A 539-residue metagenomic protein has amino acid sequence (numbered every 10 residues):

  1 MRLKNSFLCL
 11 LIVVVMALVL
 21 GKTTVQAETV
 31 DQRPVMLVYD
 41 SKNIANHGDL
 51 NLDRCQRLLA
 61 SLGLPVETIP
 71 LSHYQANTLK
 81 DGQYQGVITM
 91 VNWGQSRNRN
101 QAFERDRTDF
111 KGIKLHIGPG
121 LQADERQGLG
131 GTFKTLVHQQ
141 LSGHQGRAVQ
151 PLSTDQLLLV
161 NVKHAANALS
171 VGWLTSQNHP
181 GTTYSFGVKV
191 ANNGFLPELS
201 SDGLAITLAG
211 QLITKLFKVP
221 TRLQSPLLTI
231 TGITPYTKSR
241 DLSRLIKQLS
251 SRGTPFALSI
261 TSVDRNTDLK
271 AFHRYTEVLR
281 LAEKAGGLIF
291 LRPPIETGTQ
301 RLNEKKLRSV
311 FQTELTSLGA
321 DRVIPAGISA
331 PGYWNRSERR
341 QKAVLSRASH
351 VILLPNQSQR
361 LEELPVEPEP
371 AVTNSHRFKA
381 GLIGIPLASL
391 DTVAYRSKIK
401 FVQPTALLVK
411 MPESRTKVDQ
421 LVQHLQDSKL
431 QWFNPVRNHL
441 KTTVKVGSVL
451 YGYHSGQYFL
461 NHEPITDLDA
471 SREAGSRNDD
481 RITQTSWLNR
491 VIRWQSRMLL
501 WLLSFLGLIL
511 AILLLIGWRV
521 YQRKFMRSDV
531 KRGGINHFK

Functional and structural regions predicted by a protein language model:
L20-Q32: Sec-dependent signal peptide cleavage junction
R33-P34, G112, G130-H138, S153-S225: A glycine-centered loop/beta-turn motif at secondary-structure junctions
L37-S41, L115-D124, P255-T373, P404-L407: Metal-dependent polysaccharide deacetylase catalytic core of the NodB/CE4 family, i.e., the active-site-bearing domain
Y39-S41, D81-Q127, G286: Short alpha-beta junction capping motif
L59-Q83, G384-Y395: A short, well-structured beta->alpha microelement
S200-A205, G210-K284, I295-T297: Active-site beta->alpha N-cap acidic-glycine motif
I213, F217-R222, K247-T267, S349-E363 (+2 more regions): C-terminal domain-boundary segment and adjacent tail
R523-K539: Cytoplasmic C-terminal tails of single-pass
